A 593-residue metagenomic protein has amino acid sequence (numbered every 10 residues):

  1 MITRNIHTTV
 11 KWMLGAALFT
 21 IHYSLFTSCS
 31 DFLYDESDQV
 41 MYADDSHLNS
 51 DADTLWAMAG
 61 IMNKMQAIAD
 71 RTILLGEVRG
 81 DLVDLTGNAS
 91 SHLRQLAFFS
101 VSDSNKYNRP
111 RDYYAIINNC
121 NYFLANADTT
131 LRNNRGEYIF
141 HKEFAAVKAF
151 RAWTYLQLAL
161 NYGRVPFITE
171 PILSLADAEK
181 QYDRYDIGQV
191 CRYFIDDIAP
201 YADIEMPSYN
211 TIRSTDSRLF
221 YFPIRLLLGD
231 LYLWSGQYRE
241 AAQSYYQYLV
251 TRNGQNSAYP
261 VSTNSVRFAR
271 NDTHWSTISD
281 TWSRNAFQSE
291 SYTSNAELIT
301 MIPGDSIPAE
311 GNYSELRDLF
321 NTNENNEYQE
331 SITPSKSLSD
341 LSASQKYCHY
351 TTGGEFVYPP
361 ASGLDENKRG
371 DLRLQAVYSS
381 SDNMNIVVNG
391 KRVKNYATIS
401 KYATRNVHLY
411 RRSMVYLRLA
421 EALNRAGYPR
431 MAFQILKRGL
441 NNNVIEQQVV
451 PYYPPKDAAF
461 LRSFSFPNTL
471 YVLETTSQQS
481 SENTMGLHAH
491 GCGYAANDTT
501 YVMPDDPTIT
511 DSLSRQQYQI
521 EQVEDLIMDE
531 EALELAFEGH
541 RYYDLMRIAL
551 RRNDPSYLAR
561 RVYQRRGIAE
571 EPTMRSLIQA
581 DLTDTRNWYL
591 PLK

Functional and structural regions predicted by a protein language model:
M1-Q39: Bacterial Sec-dependent N-terminal signal peptides
C29-V78, T585-K593: Acidic, glycine-rich segments characteristic of secretory precursors and extracytoplasmic regions
L55-W56, S90-Y162, Y182-Q189, A199-I212 (+5 more regions): Conserved, well-structured interaction surfaces
I187-Y193, I204-N210, N256-S289, E330 (+3 more regions): Surface-exposed intrinsically disordered loops and tails
G254-E446, K456-F460, E524, L535-F537 (+1 more regions): Elongated scaffold/linker segments in the mid-to-C-terminal portions of large proteins
